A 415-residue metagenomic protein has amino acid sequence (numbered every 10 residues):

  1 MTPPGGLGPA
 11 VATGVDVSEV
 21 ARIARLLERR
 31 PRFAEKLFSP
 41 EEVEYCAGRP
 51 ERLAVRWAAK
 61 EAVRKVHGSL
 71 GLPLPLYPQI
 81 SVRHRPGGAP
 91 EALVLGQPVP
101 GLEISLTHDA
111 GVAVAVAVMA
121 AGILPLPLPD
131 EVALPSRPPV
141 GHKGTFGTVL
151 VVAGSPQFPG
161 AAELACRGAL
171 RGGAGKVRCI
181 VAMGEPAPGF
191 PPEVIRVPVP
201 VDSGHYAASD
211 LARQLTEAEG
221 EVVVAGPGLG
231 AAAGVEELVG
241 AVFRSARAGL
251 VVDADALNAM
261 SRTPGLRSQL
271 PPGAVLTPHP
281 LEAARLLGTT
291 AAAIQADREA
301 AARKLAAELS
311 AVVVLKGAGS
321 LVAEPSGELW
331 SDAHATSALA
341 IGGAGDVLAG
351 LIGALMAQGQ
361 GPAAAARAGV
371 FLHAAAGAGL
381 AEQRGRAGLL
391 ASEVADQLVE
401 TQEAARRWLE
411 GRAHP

Functional and structural regions predicted by a protein language model:
M1-P127: Core catalytic alpha/beta fold that binds nucleotide/phospho-ligands
I123-A254, N258-V275, P280-P415: Small-residue (G/A/S/T)-rich helix-start motifs and N-terminal tracts that mark the onset
